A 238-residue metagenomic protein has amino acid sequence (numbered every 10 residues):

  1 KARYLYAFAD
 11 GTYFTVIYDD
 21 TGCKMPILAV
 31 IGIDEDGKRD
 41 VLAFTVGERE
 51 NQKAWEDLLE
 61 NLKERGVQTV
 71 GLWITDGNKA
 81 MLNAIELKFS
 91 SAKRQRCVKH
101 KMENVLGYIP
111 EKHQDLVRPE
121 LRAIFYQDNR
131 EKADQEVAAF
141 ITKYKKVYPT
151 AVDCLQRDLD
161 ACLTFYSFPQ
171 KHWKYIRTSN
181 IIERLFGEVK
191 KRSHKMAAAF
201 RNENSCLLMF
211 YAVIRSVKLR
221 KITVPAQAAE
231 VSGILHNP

Functional and structural regions predicted by a protein language model:
K1-I74, K79, N83, K88-S91 (+2 more regions): RNase H-like nuclease fold core
V16-I17, L82-N83, G107, L163-T164 (+1 more regions): Short helix/loop capping segments that flank catalytic or ligand/cofactor-binding pockets
G22, G47-N51, W73, R94-C97 (+4 more regions): A generic short alpha-helical patch detector that favors 3-5-residue windows in or near N-terminal regions
K63, V67, E86-S90, P110 (+3 more regions): Hydrophobic/aromatic-lined pockets within catalytic cores
L72-K79, A84-E120: Conserved beta-strand -> loop -> alpha-helix junction used to position metal-binding or nucleic-acid-contacting
A123-P238: Acidic/histidine-rich catalytic cores and adjacent linkers of DNA breakage/strand-transfer/modification proteins
